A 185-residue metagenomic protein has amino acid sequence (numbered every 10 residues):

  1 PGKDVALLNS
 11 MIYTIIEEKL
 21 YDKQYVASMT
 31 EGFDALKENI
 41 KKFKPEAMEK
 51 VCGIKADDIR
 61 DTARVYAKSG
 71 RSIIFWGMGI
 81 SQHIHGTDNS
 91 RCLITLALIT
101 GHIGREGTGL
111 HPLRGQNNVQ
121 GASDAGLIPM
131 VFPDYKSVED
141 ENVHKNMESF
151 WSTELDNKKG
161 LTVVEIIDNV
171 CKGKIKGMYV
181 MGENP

Functional and structural regions predicted by a protein language model:
P1-N118, V143-P185: Cofactor-pocket helix-loop regions in the catalytic cores of large enzyme subunits
R91, A122-A125: Eukaryote-specific, cytoplasm-facing alpha-helical/coiled-coil scaffolding segments in long proteins
N118, A125-S137: Surface-exposed loop and adjacent secondary-structure segments within mature catalytic domains
D134-N146: Metal-dependent catalytic core segments for phosphate chemistry
